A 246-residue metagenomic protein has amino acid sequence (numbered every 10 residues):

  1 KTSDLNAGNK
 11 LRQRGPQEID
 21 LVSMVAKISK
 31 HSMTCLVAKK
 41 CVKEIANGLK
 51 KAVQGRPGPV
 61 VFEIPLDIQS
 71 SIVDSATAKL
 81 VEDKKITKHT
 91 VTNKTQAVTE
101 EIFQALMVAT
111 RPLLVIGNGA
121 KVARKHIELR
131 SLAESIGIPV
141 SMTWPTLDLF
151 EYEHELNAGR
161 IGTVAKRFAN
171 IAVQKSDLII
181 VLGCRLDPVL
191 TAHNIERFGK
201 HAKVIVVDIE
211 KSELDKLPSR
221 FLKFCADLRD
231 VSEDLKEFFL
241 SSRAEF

Functional and structural regions predicted by a protein language model:
K1-S242: N-terminal alpha/beta PP-like core and its mobile active-site loop of ThDP/TPP-dependent enzymes
